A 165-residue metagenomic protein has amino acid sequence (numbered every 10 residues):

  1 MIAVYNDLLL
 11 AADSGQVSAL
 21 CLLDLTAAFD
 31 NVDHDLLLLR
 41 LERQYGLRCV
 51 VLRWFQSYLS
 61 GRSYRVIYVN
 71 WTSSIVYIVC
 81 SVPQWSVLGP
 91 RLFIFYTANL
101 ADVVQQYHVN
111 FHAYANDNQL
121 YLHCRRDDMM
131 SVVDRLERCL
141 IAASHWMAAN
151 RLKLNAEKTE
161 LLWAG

Functional and structural regions predicted by a protein language model:
M1-A12, M130-N150: Inter-domain linker/hinge segments that demarcate the starts of reverse transcriptase and RNase H-type modules
M1-P83, L122: Conserved pre-catalytic core of RNA-dependent polymerases
A3, L36, V50, W54 (+4 more regions): Acidic, Ser/Thr-rich intrinsically disordered and amphipathic helical segments
A11-D13, P90-D127: Active-site palm subdomain of RNA-directed nucleic acid polymerases
Q16-A19, H108, N155-E160: Short amphipathic alpha-helical interface segments
C21-L23, Y114, Y121-H123, E157 (+1 more regions): Generic beta-strand/beta-sheet core signal
W85, G89: Short, conserved phosphate/pyrophosphate- and ester-handling motifs at nucleotide-, phospho-/glycolipid
R138, A149-G165: Short, conserved micro-motifs composed of acidic
